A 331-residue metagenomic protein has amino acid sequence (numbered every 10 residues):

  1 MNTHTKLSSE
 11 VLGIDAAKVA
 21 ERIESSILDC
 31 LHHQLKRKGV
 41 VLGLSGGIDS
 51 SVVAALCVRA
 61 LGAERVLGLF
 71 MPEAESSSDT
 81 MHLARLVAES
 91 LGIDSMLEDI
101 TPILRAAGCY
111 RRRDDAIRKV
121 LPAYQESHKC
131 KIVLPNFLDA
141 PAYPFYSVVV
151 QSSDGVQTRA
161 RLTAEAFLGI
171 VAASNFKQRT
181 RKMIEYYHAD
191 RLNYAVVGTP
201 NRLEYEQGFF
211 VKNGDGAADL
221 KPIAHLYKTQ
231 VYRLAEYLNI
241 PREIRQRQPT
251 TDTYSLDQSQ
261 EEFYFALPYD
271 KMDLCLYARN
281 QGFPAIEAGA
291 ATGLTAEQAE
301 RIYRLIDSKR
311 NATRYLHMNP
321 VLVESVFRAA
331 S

Functional and structural regions predicted by a protein language model:
N2-L42, V52, L56-R59, E64-L67 (+2 more regions): ATP/NTP-dependent adenylation/nucleotidyl-transfer catalytic domains that generate, transfer, or process NMP-activated
G47: Conserved G/P- and acidic residue-centered "switch" motifs that form tight phosphate/ATP-binding loops in soluble
P72: Acidic, Mg2+-coordinating phosphoryl-transfer loop and its flanking beta/alpha structural elements, shared across
T80: Conserved donor sugar-nucleotide recognition element shared by glycan-biosynthetic enzymes
